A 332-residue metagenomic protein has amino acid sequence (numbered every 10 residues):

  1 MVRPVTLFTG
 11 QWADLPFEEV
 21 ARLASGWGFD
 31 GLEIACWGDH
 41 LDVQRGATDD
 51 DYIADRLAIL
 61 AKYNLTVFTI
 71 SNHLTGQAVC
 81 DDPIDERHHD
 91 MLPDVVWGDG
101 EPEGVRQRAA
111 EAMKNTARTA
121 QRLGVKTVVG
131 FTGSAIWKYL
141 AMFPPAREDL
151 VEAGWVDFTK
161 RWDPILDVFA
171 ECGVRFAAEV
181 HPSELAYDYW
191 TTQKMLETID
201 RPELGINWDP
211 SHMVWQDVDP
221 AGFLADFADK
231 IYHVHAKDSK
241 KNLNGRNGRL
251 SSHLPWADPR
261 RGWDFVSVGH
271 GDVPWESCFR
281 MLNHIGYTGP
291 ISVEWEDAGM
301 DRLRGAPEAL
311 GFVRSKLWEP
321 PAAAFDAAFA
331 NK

Functional and structural regions predicted by a protein language model:
M1-L15: Boundary/entry segment of secreted carbohydrate-active catalytic domains
P4-V5, G31, I70, A146-D272 (+1 more regions): Acidic/histidine-rich catalytic cores of soluble enzymes
F8-W12, A35-D39, N72-T75, G133-A135 (+4 more regions): Active-site beta-loop-alpha junctions enriched in small/polar residues
D14, E18-E19, L23, K62 (+3 more regions): Active-site acidic/histidine proton-transfer and metal-coordination neighborhood in alpha/beta enzyme cores
A24, L32, L60, I70 (+9 more regions): Conserved, mostly hydrophobic/aromatic
F29, I34, L65, V125 (+2 more regions): A structural motif
A35-L57, G76, T132-Y139: Glycine-rich, proline-tolerant flexible connector loops at the mouths of alpha/beta enzymes
R302-A322, F329: C-terminal helical cap(s) of enzyme catalytic domains, especially alpha/beta-barrels
